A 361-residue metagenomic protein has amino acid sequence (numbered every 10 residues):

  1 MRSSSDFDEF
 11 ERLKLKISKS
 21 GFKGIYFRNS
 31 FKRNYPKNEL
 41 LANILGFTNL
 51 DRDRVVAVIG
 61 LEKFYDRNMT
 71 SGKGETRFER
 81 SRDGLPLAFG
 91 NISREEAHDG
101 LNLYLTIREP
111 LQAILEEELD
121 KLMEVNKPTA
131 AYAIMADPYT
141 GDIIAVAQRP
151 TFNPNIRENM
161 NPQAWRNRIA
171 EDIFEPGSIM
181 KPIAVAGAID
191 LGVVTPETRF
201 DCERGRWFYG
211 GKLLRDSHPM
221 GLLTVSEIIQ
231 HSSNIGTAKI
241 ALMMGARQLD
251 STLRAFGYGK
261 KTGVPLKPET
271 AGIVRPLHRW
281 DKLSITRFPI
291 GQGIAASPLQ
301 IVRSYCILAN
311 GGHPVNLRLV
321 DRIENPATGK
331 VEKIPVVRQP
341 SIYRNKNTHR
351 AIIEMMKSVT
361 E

Functional and structural regions predicted by a protein language model:
M1-D99: Small/polar-residue-rich segments within soluble enzyme cores
M1-R2, Y26, N43-F47, Y104-T106 (+3 more regions): Soluble periplasmic/extracytoplasmic beta-strand elements of cell-envelope proteins
L13, I59, R108-L122, G245 (+1 more regions): Serine endopeptidase catalytic core focused on the charge-relay Asp
G21, R52, L119-T129, M135-D137 (+3 more regions): Flexible, solvent-exposed loop/hinge segments and secondary-structure transition points
K23, N38-N43, T76, D99-L103 (+3 more regions): Envelope-exposed proteins and targeting segments
S81-R94, A133-S178, I183-E361: Beta-lactam-recognizing serine transpeptidase/beta-lactamase-like catalytic domain environment
A88-A131: Conserved, well-ordered alpha-helix/loop/beta-strand core segments that scaffold catalytic motifs
